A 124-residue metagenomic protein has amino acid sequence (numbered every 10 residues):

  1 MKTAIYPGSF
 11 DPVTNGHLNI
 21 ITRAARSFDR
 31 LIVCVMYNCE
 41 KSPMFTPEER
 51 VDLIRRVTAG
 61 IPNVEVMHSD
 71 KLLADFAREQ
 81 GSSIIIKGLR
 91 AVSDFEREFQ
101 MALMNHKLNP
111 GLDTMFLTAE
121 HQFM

Functional and structural regions predicted by a protein language model:
M1-M124: Nucleotidyltransferase catalytic core that binds NTPs
